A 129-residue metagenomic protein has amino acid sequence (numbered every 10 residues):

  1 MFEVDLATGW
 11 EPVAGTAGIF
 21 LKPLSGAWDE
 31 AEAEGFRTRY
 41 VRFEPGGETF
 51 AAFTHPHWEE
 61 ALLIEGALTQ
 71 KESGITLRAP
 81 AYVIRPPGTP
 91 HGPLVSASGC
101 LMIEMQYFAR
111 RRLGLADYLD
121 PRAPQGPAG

Functional and structural regions predicted by a protein language model:
M1-G35, Y118-G129: A short, N-terminal "cap"/entry segment at the start of jelly-roll beta-barrel domains of the cupin/DSBH fold
L21-E30, E34-H55, G74, P86-P90: Conserved short histidine dyad/triad with adjacent acidic residue
F36-T38, A61, C100: Structural motif
P45, T54-K71: Glycine- and acidic-residue-biased ligand/ion/polar-headgroup-sensing regions
E72-S73, R112, Q125: Short, polar/acidic, helix-capping and beta-turn segments at strand->helix junctions that line the mouths
P87-L113: Ligand-binding loop in jelly-roll beta-barrel domains
